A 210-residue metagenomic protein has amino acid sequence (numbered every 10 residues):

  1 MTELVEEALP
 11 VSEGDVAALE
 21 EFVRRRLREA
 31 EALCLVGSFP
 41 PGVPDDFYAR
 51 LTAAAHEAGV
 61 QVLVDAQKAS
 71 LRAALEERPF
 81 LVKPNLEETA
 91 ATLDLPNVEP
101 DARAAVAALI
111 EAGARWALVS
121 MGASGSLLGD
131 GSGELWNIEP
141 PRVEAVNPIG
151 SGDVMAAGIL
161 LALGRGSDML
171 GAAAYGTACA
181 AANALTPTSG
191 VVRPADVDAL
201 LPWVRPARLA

Functional and structural regions predicted by a protein language model:
M1-A32, A199-A210: Conserved N-terminal subdomain of the carbohydrate kinase-like
E3-E7, V36, D65, S120: Short beta-strand segments
E6, P84, P140: Active-site donor-binding loop signature of nucleotide-sugar glycosyltransferases
E13-E20, R24, D45, A49 (+4 more regions): Non-membrane alpha-helical structural segments and their capping/turn regions in soluble enzymes
E13-G14, A91-N97, A145-I149: Short, charged, surface-exposed secondary-structure boundary motifs
A18-L19, A32-A102: Conserved beta-alpha-beta core of the PfkB/ribokinase-like small-molecule kinase fold
L27, L75-E76, E111: A short, aliphatic-rich alpha-helical micro-motif
A53, E57, R72, E99-A210: Conserved phosphate-binding/catalytic region of the ribokinase-like
